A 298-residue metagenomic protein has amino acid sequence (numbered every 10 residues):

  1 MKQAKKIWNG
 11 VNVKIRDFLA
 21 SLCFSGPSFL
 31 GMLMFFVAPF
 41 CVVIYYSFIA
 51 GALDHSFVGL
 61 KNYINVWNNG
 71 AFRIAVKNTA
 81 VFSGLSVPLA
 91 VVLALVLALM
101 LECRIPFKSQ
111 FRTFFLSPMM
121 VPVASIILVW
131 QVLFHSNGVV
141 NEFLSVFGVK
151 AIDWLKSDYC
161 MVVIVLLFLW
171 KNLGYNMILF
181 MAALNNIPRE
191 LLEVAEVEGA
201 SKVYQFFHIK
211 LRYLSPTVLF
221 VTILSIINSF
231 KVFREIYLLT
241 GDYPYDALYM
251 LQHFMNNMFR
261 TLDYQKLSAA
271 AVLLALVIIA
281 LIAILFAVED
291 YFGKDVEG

Functional and structural regions predicted by a protein language model:
M1-R16: Short, Lys/Arg-rich, polar N-terminal cytosolic tail immediately upstream of the first transmembrane signal-anchor
R16-G298: A structural signal for multi-pass alpha-helical bundles of membrane permease subunits that mediate small-molecule
